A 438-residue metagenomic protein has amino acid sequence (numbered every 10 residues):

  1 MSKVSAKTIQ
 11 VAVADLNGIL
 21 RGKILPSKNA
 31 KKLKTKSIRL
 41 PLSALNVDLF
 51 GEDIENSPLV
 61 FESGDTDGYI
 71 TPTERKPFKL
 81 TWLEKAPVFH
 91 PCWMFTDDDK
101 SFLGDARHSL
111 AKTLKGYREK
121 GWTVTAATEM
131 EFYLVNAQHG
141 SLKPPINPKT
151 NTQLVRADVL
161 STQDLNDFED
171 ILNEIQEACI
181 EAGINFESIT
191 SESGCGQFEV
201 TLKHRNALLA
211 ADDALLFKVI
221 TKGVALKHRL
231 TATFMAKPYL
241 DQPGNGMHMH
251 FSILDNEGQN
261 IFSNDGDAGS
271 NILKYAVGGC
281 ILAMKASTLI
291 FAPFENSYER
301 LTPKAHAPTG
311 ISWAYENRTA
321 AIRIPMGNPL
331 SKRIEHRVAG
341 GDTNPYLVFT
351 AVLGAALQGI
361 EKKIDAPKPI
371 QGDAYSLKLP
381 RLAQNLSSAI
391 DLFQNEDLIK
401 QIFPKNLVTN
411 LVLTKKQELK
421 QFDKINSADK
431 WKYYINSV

Functional and structural regions predicted by a protein language model:
M1-F186, A210, V348, K378-V438: ATP/Mg2+-dependent ligation/transfer catalytic cores
I19, K32, K120-G121, A182 (+5 more regions): Secondary-structure transition/capping motifs at alpha-helix termini and the adjoining loop/turn into the next element
K79-A86, V124-T125, I189-S193, D241-Q242 (+2 more regions): Short glycine/proline-enriched loop/turn "hinge" motifs that connect secondary-structure elements and lie
H90-T96, F198-H204, F251: Short, hydrophobic beta-strand segments
T125-Y133, P145-T162, A182-L202, A232-M249 (+1 more regions): Core alpha/beta catalytic barrel or barrel-like domain that forms the active/cofactor pocket in diverse metabolic
Q163-F168, L172-F186, V200-A207, K218-F234 (+1 more regions): Accessory "access/gating" subregions that flank catalytic or transport cores
H204-L216, Y239-L240: Active-site neighborhood of thiol-dependent amide/isopeptide-bond enzymes
V224, L230-T231, L254-V438: Catalytic-core signal marking the mid-to-C-terminal active-site face
